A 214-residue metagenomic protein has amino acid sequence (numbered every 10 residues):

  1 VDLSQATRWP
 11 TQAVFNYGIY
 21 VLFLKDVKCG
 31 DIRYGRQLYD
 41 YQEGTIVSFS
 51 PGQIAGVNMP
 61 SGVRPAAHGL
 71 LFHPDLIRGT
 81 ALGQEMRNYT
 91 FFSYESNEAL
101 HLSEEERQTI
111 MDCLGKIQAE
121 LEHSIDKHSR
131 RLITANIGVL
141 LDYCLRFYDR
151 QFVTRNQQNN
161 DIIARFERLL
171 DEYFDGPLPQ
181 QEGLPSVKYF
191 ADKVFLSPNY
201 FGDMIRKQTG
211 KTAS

Functional and structural regions predicted by a protein language model:
D2-S93, D126: N-terminal regulatory/effector-sensing and dimerization cores that precede helix-turn-helix DNA-binding domains
I19, T134-L141, I163, E167 (+1 more regions): Generic structural concept
F91-V139, Y143: Amphipathic alpha-helical segments enriched in hydrophobic/aromatic residues interleaved with Lys/Arg
Q108-D112, V139, D161, R165 (+2 more regions): Generic alpha-helical secondary structure signal
R146-Q157: C-terminal regulatory or interaction extensions
N156-L196: A short, Lys/Arg-enriched amphipathic alpha-helix from helix-turn-helix/homeodomain DNA-binding modules
L184-S214: Basic/polar phosphate-binding segments, predominantly the helix-turn-helix DNA-binding elements of transcriptional
